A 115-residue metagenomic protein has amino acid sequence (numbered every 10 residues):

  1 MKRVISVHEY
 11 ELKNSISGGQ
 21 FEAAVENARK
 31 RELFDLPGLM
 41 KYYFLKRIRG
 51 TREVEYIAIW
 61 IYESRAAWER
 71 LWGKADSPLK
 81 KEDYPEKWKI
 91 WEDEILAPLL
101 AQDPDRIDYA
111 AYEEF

Functional and structural regions predicted by a protein language model:
K2-I5, D108: Short coil-to-beta-strand
V4-E11, Y43-L79: Short, well-ordered beta-strand segments in beta-rich or mixed alpha/beta enzyme and ligand-binding folds
S6-H8, V25, R29: Hydrophobic alpha-helical core bundles mediating ligand binding, dimerization, or RNAP-core interactions
E11-A24: Short, surface-exposed ligand-recognition loops at beta-strand->loop->(often short) alpha-helix junctions that present
N27-M40, I61-D108, F115: An amphipathic, aromatic/His-enriched active-site/gating alpha helix that lines ligand/cofactor pockets
K46, A110-E113: A general secondary-structure junction signal
